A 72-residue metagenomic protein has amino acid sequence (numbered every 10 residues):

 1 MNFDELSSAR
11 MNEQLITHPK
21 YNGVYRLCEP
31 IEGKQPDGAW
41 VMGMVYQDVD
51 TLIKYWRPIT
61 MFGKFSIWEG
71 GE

Functional and structural regions predicted by a protein language model:
M1-N12: Mixed-charge, Lys/Arg-rich low-complexity intrinsically disordered regions
N12, G23, M42: Residues that flank catalytic or metal-binding motifs in active/ligand-binding sites
Q14-P19: A short beta-strand micro-motif
G23-E32: Short beta-strand-centered aromatic/proline hotspots
P30, D48, I59: Residues immediately flanking
G33-K34, G63: Short, surface-exposed beta-strand-loop junctions and turns on beta-sheet-rich folds
Q35-Y55: Short solvent-exposed strand/turn elements
L52-E72: Intrinsically disordered, low-complexity, charged/polar segments
